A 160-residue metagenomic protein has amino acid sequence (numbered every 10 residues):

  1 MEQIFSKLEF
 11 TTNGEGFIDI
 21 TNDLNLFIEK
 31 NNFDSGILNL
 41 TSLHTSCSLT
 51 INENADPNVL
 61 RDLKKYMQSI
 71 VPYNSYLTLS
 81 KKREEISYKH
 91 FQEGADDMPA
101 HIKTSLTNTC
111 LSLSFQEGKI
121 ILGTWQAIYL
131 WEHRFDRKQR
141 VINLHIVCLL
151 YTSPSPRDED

Functional and structural regions predicted by a protein language model:
E2-T12: Short amphipathic
G16-L63: Active-site beta-strand/loop microenvironment that shapes enzyme catalytic pockets
N25-F27, F115, Y129-L130: Glycine-rich, charged/polar anion/phosphate-binding loops that engage phosphate groups from diverse ligands
T50-N52, D56-F91: Helix-adjacent hinge/juxtasegments
N74-E117: Mid-chain, well-packed structural core segment of small domains
W125, L130, R137-C148: C-terminal binding/interaction regions
Y151-D160: Single conserved hydrophobic/aromatic residue that forms the stacking wall/gate of nucleotide- or nucleobase-binding
